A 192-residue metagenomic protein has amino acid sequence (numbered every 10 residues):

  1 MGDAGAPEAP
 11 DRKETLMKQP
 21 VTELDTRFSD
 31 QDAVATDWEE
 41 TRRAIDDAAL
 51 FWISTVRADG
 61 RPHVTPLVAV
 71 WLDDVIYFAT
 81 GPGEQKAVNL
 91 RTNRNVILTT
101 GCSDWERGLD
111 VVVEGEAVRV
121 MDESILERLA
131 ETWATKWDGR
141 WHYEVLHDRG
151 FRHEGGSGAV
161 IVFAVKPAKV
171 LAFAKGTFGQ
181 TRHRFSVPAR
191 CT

Functional and structural regions predicted by a protein language model:
G2, A9-A35, L109-T192: Charged, gly/pro-rich active-site loop segments
T26-F51: Short, basic/aromatic recognition patches
I45-D46, R91-T92, A134: Alpha-helix boundary recognition
A48-P82, V88-L90, V96-G101, L109-V113: Short beta-strand segments
A49-L50, N95, D138, V170: Generic structural signal for secondary-structure transition and capping sites
P66-V68, W105, R152-E154: Short, flexible, solvent-exposed loop/turn segments with mixed acidic/basic and small polar residues
E84-K86, W105, G179-Q180: Short, surface-exposed beta-strand-loop junctions and turns on beta-sheet-rich folds
